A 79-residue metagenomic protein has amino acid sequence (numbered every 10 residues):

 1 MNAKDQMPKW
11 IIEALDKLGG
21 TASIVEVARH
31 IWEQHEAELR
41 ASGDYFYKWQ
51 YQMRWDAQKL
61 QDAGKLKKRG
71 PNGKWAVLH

Functional and structural regions predicted by a protein language model:
M1-V25: Positively charged, polyanion-binding regions of nucleic-acid-associated proteins
N2, W32-W55: Short, positively charged loop/turn segments that connect secondary-structure elements
E13-A14, L18, Q34, E38 (+1 more regions): Alpha-helix C-capping/helix-to-loop hinge sites
I24-A28, W32: An amphipathic alpha-helix signature
Q61-G70: A short, conserved structural fragment
P71-H79: Short, cationic-aromatic polyanion-contact patches
